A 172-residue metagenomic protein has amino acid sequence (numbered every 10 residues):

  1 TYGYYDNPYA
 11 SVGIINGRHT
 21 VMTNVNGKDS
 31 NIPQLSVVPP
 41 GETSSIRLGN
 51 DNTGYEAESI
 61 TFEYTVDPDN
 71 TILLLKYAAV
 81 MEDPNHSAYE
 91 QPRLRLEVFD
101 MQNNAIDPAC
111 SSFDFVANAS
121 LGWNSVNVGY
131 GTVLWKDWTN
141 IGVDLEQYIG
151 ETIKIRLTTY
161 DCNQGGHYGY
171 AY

Functional and structural regions predicted by a protein language model:
T1-Y172: Aromatic (Trp/Tyr/Phe) and Gly/Pro-enriched flexible surface segments
